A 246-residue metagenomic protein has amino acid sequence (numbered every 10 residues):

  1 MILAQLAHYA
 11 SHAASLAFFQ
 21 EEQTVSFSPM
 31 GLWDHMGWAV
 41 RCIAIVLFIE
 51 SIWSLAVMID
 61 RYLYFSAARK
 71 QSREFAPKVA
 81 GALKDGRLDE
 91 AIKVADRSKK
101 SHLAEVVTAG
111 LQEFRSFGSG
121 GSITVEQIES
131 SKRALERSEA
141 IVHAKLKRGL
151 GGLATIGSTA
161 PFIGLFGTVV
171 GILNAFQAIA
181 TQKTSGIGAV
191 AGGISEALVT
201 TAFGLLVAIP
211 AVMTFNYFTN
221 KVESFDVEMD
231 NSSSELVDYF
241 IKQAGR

Functional and structural regions predicted by a protein language model:
I2, L6-P77: Hydrophobic membrane-targeting segments
A7-A10, A202, I209, F240: Generic low-complexity, intrinsically disordered sequence content enriched in small uncharged/hydrophobic residues
A17-E22, S26-G37, L146-K221: Helix-termination/interfacial motifs at the ends of transmembrane alpha-helices
I45-I49, K100, F166: Amphipathic, non-membrane alpha-helical segments in soluble helical-bundle scaffolds
I52-I59, F65, D85, V169-I172 (+1 more regions): Alpha-helical transmembrane segments of polytopic integral membrane proteins, especially the permease/helical cores
R69-I163, N174-G186, M213-R246: Predominantly long cytosolic amphipathic alpha-helical stalk/bundle segments
